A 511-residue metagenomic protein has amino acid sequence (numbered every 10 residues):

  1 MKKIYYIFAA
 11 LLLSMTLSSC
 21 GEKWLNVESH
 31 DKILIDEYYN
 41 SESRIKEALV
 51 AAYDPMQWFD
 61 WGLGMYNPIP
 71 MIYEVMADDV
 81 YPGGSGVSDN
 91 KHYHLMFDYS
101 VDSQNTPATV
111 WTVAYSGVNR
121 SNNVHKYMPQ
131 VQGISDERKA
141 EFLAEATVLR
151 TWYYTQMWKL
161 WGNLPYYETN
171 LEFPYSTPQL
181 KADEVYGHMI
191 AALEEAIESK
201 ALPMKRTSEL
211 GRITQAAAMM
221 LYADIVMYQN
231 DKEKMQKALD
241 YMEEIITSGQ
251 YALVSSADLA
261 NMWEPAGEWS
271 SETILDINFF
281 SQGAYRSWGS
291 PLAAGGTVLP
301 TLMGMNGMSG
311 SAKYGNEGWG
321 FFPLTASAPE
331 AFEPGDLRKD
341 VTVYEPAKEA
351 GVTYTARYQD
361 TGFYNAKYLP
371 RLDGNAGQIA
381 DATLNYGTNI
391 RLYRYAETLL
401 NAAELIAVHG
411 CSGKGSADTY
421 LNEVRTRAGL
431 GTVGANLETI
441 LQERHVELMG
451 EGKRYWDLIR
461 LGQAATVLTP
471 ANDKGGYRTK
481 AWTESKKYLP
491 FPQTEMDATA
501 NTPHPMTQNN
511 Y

Functional and structural regions predicted by a protein language model:
K3, S14-N40, T151, M189 (+4 more regions): Bacterial Sec-dependent N-terminal signal peptides
C20-W24, Y39-E42, A114-G117, E184 (+4 more regions): Long, intrinsically disordered, low-complexity segments
G21-V87, H125, Y186, I190 (+3 more regions): An aromatic- and glycine-enriched ligand-binding surface/loop that stacks and positions planar moieties
E42, K46-V50, D54-G62, G83-W161 (+6 more regions): Conserved, well-structured interaction surfaces
Y93-D98, A326-R394: Flexible, polar/acidic helix-loop-strand segments at domain edges
W158-L160, P165, Y228-K232, V408-C411: Short coil/turn linking the two alpha-helices of tandem helical-hairpin repeats
